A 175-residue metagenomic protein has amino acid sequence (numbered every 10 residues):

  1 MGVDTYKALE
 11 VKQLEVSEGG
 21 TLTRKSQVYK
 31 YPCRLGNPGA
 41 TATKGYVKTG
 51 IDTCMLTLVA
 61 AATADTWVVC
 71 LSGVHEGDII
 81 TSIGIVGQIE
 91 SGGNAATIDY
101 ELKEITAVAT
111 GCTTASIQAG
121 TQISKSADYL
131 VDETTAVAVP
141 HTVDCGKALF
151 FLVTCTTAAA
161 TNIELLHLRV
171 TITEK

Functional and structural regions predicted by a protein language model:
M1-Y46, A95-A96, V108-T110: Intrinsic low-complexity, repeat-rich intrinsically disordered segments enriched in small/flexible residues
G50-A60: Short carbohydrate-recognition loop motifs
L58-D78: Short beta-strands within extracellular/lumenal beta-sheet-rich domains
G77, G87-I98, V108-A109, T157-N162: Extended, low-complexity, turn-rich repeat/linker tracts enriched in Gly/Pro/Ser/Thr and Asp/Glu that occur
D99-K103: Beta-strand signatures of extracellular beta-sandwich domains
C112-V139: Extracellular carbohydrate recognition and processing domains and analogous Trp-centered ligand-binding platforms
V139-A158: Noncatalytic modules at the cell exterior or secretory-pathway interfaces, chiefly beta-strand-rich lectin/adhesion
C155-K175: C-terminal interaction-tip segments
